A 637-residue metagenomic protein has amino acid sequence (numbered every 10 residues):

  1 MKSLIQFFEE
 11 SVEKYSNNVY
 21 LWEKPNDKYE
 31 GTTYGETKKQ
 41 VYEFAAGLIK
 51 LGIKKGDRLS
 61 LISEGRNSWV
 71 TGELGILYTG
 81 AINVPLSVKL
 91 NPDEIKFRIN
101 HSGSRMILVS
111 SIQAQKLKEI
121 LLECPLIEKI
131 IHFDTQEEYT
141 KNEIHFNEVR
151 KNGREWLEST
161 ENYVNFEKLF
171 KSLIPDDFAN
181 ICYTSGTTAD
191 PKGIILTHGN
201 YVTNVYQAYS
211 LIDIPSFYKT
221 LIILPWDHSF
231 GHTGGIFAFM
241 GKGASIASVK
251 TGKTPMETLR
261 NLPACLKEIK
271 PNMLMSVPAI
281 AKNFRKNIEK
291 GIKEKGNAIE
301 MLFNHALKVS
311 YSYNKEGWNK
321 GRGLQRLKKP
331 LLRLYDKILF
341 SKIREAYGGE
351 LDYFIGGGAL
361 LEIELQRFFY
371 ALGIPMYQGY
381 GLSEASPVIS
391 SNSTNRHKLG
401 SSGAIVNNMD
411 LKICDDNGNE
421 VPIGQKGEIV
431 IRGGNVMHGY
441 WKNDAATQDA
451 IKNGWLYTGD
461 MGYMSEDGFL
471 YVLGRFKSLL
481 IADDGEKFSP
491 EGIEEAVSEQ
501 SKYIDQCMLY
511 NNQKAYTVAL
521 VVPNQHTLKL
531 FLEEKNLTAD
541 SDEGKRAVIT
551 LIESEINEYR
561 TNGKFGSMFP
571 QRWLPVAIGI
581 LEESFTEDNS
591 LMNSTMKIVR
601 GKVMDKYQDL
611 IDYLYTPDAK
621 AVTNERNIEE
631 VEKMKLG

Functional and structural regions predicted by a protein language model:
N17-V19, H132, R150-Y183, D190 (+1 more regions): Conserved pre-ATP/AMP-binding loop-to-beta segment of ANL
Y20-R66, V70, L74, N91-K96 (+2 more regions): Conserved AMP-binding/adenylate-forming core of the ANL superfamily
G31-G35, A179-V205: Conserved AMP-binding A3 loop
L51, Y78-R154: Structural core segment of the AMP-binding/adenylate-forming
L90, I107, G433, H438-G439 (+3 more regions): AMP-binding/adenylate-forming catalytic core of the ANL superfamily
T184, K412-C414, N419-G424, V430-A482 (+2 more regions): Conserved ATP-binding/catalytic segment of the ANL
V202-K219, W226-F340: Conserved AMP-binding/adenylation subdomain of ANL enzymes
A247-K250, L327-R333, E345, G349-G356 (+6 more regions): Conserved ATP-binding loop and adjacent catalytic segment of the adenylate-forming AMP-binding
